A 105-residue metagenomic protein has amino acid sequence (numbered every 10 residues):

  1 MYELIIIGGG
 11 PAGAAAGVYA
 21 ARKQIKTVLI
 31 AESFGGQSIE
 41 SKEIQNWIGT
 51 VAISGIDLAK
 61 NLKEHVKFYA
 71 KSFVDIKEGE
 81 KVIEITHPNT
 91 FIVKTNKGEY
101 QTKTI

Functional and structural regions predicted by a protein language model:
M1-A12: Beta1/beta-strand and adjacent pyrophosphate-binding region of the FAD-binding site in flavoprotein oxidoreductases
M1-Y2, T95-I105: Core beta-strand elements of the Rossmann-like FAD/NAD(P) dinucleotide-binding domain in flavoenzyme oxidoreductases
I5-I7, A21-E40: Glycine-rich FAD pyrophosphate-binding loop
G13, G36, I53: Flexible, glycine-rich phosphate/dinucleotide-binding loops and adjacent beta-alpha linkers at cofactor/substrate
I39-E99: N-terminal Rossmann-like dinucleotide/flavin-binding domain of flavoprotein oxidoreductases that bind FAD/FMN
